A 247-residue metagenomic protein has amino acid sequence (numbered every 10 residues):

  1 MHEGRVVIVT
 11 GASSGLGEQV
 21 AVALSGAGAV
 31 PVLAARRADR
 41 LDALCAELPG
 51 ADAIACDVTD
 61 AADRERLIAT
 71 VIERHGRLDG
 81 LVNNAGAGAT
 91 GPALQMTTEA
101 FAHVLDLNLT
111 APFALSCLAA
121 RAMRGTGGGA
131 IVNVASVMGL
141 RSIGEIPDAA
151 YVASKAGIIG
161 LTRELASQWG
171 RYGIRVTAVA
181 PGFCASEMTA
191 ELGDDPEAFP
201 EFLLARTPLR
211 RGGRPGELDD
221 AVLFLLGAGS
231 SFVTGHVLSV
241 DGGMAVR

Functional and structural regions predicted by a protein language model:
M1, L223, T234-R247: Short C-terminal tail/terminal secondary-structure segment of NAD(P)H-dependent dehydrogenase/reductase domains
S13-S14: Conserved glycine-rich cofactor-binding loop
V82, G170, R175, V233-G235: Short, small/polar-rich loop/turn modules that mediate ligand/substrate recognition or access, typified
P92-A93, A100-L105, F199, L203: Substrate-binding pocket helix/loop in short-chain dehydrogenase/reductase
S116, S154, T162: Active-site helix of classical SDR
R121, S167-Q168, S231: Alpha-helical segment proximal to the catalytic Tyr-Lys
S136: Residue(s) in the substrate-gating loop at a strand-loop-helix junction that position the organic substrate next
